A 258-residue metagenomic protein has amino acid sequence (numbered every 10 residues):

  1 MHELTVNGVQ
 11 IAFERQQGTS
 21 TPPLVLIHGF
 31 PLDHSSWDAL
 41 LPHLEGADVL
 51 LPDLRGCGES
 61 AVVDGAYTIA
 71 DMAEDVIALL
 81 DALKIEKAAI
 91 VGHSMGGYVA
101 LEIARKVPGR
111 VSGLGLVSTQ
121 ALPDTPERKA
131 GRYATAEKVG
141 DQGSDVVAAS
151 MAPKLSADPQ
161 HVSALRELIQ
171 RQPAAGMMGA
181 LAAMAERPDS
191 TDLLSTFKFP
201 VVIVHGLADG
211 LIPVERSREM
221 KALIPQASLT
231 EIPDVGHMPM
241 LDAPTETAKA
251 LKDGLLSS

Functional and structural regions predicted by a protein language model:
M1-L24, E45-D48, I85-E86, R171 (+1 more regions): Alpha/beta-hydrolase fold catalytic core
N7-G65, I69, L79: Conserved HGGG/HGGXW glycine-rich cap/lid loop of the alpha/beta-hydrolase fold
A70-A88: Conserved acidic catalytic loop of the alpha/beta-hydrolase fold
L83-T125: Conserved hydrolase catalytic core segment
D124-A130, D141-T196: Conserved alpha/beta-hydrolase catalytic His-Asp/Glu region
F197, I203-H205, D209: Short beta-strand/loop motif that positions the catalytic acidic residue of the alpha/beta-hydrolase fold
V214, R218-H237: Catalytic histidine neighborhood in serine/cysteine hydrolases with alpha/beta-hydrolase-type architecture
V235-A248: Catalytic histidine-centered segment of alpha/beta-hydrolase-like enzymes
